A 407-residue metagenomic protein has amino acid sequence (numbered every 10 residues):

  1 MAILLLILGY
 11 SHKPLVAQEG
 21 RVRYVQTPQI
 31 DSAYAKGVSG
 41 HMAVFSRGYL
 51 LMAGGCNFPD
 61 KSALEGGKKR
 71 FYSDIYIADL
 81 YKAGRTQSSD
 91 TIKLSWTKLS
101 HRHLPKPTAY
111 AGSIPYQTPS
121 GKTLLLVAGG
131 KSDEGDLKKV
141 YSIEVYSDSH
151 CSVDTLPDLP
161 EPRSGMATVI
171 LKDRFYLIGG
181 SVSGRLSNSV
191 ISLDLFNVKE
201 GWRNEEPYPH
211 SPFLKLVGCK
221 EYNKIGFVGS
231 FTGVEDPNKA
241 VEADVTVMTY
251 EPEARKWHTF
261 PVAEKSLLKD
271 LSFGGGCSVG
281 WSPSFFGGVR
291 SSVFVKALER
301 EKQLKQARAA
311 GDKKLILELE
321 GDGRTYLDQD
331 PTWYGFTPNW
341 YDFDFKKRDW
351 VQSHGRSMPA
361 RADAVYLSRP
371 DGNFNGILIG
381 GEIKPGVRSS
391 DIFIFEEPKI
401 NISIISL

Functional and structural regions predicted by a protein language model:
M1-G20: Bacterial Sec-dependent N-terminal signal peptides
L15-L407: Kelch-like beta-propeller repeat domains
